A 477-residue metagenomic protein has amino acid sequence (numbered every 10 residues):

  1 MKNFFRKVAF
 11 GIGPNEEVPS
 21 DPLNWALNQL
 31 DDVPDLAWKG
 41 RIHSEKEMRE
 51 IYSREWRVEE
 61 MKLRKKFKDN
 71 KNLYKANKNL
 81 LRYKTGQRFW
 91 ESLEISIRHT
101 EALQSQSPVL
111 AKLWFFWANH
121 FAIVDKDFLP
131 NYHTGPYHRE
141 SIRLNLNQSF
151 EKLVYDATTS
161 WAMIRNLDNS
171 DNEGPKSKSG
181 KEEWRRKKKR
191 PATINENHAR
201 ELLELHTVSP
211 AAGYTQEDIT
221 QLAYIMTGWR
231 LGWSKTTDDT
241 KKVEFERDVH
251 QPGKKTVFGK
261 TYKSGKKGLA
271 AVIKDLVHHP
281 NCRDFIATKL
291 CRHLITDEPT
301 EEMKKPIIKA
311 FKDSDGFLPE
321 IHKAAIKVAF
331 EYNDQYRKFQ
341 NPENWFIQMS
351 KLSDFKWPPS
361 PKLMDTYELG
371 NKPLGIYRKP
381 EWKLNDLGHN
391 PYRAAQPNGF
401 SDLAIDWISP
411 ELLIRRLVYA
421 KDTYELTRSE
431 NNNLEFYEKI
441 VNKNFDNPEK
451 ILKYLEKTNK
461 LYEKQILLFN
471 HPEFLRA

Functional and structural regions predicted by a protein language model:
M1-P34, H279, R283-S314, H322-A477: Flexible, low-complexity segments enriched for small/polar residues
F4, P14-L144, N166, S170 (+2 more regions): N-terminal accessory alpha/beta regions
D21-W25, V33, H43-M48, Y52-E59 (+7 more regions): Alpha-helix capping and helix-coil boundary motifs
W25, W38, W56, W90 (+9 more regions): A residue-identity detector for tryptophan
N77, R98, N131-P358: Active-site substrate-binding loop specific to GH73 endo-beta-N-acetylglucosaminidase modules in bacterial autolysins
F89, L103, S107, Y132 (+9 more regions): Generic detection of long, well-ordered alpha-helical segments
